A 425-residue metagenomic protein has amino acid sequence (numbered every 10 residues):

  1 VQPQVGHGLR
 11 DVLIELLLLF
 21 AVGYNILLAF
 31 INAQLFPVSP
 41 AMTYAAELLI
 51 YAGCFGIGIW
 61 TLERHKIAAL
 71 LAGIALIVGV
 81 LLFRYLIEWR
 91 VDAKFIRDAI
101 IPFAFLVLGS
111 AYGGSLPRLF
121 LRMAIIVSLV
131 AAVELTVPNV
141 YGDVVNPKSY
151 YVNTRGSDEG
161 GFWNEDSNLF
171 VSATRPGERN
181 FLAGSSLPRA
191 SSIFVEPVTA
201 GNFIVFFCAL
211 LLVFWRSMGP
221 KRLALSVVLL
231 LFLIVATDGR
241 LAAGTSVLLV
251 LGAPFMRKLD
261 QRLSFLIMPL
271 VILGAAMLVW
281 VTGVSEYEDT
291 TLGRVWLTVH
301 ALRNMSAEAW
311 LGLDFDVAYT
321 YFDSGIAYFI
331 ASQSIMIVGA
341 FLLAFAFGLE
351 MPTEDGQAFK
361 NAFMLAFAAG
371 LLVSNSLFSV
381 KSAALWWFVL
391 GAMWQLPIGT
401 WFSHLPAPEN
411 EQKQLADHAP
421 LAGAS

Functional and structural regions predicted by a protein language model:
R10-L18, A68-I77, L108-G160, F359-F363: Interfacial loop-to-transmembrane-helix boundary motif in multi-pass membrane proteins
I14-N32, I50-F95, A104-L106, S128-V130 (+1 more regions): N-terminal hydrophobic segments of proteins, predominantly signal-anchor/transmembrane helices of inner/organellar
V22-V38, A93-K94, A236-G239, A358-F402: Membrane helix-loop boundary segments at the extracytoplasmic
Y51-I57, A209, V247, L251 (+3 more regions): Transmembrane alpha-helices of multi-pass inner-membrane enzymes
G53-W60, Y85-N139, L342-M351: Transmembrane alpha-helical segments and their membrane-water interfaces
R118-V140, N164-A236, T245-F255: Alpha-helical transmembrane segments of multi-pass inner-membrane proteins
L211, W215-S226, V247, L251 (+1 more regions): Hydrophobic transmembrane alpha-helices and their immediate junctions
L292-F329, Q333-A340: TM-adjacent membrane-interface loops and short helices in multi-pass inner/ER membrane proteins
